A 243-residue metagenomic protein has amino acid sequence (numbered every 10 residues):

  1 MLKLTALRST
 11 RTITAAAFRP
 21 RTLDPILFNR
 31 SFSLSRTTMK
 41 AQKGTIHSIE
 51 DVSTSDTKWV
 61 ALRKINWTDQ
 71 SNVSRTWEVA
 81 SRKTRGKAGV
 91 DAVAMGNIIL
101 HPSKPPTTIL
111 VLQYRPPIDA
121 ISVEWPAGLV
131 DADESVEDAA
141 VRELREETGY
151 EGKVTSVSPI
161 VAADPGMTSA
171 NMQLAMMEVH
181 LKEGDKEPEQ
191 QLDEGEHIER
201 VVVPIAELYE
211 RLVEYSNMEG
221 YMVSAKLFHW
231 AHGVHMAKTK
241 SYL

Functional and structural regions predicted by a protein language model:
M1-F18: N-terminal chloroplast transit peptides
L27-A41: N-terminal mitochondrial targeting presequences
F32, G89-I98, S103-R142, P159 (+3 more regions): Conserved Nudix-box catalytic region and its N-terminal flanking loop in Nudix hydrolases and closely related
T38-Q42, I118-I121, A132, P165-T168 (+3 more regions): Nudix hydrolase/Nudix homology domain
T54-G96: Acidic, metal-coordinating catalytic segment for phosphate/diphosphate chemistry, firing primarily on the Nudix
K64-N66, N97, M176-E178, V202-P204: Short, well-ordered beta-strand micro-motif
T68-S71, D164-K186: Active-site-adjacent beta-strand/loop module that shapes the phosphate/pyrophosphate-binding cleft
E151-S158: A short coil-to-beta-strand element that immediately follows conserved catalytic motifs
